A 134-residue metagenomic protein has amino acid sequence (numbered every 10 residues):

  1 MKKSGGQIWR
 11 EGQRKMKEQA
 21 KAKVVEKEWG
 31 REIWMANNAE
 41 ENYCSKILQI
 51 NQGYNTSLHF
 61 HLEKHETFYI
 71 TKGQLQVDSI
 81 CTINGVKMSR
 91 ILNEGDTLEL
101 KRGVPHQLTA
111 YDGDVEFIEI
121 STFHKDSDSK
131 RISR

Functional and structural regions predicted by a protein language model:
M1-K46, N55-S57, S89-N93, I132-R134: A short, N-terminal "cap"/entry segment at the start of jelly-roll beta-barrel domains of the cupin/DSBH fold
K2, V25-E28, Q107-R134: Double-stranded beta-helix
E63-T82: Glycine- and acidic-residue-biased ligand/ion/polar-headgroup-sensing regions
C81-G103: Short acidic-glycine-tyrosine-enriched beta hairpin
